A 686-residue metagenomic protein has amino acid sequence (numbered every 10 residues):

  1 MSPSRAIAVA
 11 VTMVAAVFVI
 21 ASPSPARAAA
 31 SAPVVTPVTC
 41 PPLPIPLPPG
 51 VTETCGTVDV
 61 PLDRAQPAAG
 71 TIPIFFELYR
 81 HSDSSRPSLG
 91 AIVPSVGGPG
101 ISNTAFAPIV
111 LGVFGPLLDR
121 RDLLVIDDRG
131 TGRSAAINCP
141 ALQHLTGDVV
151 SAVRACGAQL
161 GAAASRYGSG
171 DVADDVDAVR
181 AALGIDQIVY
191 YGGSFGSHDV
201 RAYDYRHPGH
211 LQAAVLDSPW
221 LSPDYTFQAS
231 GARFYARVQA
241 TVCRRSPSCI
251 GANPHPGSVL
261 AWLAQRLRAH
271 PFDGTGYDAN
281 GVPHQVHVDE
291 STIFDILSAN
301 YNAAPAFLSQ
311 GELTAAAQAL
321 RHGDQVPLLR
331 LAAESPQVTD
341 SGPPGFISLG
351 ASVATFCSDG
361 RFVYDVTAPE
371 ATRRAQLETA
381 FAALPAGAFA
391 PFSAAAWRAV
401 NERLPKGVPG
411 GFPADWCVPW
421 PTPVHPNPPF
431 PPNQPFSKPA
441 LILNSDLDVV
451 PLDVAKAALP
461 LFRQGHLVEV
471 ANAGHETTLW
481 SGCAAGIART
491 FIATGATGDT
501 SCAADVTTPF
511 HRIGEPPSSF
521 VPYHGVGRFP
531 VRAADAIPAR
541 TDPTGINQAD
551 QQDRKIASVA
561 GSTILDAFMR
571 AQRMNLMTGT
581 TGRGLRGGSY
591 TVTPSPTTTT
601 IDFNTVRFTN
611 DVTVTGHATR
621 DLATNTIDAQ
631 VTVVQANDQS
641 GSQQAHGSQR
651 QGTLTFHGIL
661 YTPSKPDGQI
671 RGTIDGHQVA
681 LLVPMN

Functional and structural regions predicted by a protein language model:
M1-A29, V58, V176: Secretory targeting and sorting signals
G70-D148, A457: N-terminal cap/lid subdomain of alpha/beta-hydrolase-fold enzymes
H144-V149, V200-A264, D295-N302, G311-G345: A catalytic-pocket lid/entrance helix-loop region that shapes and gates access to the active site across common
A155-A162, G170-Q187: Conserved acidic catalytic loop of the alpha/beta-hydrolase fold
V259-P435, T508-H511, P517-D667: Alpha/beta-hydrolase fold active-site neighborhood
F436, L441-N444: Short beta-strand/loop motif that positions the catalytic acidic residue of the alpha/beta-hydrolase fold
V449-V454: Conserved alpha/beta-hydrolase "acid-adjacent" motif
A473-A484: Catalytic histidine-centered segment of alpha/beta-hydrolase-like enzymes
